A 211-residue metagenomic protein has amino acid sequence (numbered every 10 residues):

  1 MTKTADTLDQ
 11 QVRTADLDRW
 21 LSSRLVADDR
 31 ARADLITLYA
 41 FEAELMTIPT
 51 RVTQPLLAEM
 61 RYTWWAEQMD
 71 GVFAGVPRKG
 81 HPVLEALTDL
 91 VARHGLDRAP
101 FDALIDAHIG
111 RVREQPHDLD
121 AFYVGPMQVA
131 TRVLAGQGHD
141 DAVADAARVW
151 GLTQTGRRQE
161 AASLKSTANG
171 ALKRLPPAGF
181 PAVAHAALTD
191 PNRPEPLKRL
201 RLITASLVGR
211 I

Functional and structural regions predicted by a protein language model:
M1-A66, G75-T88, F101-I105, L119-Q128 (+1 more regions): Catalytic cores of Mg2+-dependent Asp-rich isoprenoid enzymes
V91-G95: Long, charge-dense
D106-Q115: Acidic/His metal-coordination segments adjacent to aromatic residues that form catalytic metal sites in metalloenzymes
V133: Small-residue (GG/TT-enriched) beta-loop-alpha framework at ligand/catalytic clefts
G136: Conserved binding/catalytic microenvironments
